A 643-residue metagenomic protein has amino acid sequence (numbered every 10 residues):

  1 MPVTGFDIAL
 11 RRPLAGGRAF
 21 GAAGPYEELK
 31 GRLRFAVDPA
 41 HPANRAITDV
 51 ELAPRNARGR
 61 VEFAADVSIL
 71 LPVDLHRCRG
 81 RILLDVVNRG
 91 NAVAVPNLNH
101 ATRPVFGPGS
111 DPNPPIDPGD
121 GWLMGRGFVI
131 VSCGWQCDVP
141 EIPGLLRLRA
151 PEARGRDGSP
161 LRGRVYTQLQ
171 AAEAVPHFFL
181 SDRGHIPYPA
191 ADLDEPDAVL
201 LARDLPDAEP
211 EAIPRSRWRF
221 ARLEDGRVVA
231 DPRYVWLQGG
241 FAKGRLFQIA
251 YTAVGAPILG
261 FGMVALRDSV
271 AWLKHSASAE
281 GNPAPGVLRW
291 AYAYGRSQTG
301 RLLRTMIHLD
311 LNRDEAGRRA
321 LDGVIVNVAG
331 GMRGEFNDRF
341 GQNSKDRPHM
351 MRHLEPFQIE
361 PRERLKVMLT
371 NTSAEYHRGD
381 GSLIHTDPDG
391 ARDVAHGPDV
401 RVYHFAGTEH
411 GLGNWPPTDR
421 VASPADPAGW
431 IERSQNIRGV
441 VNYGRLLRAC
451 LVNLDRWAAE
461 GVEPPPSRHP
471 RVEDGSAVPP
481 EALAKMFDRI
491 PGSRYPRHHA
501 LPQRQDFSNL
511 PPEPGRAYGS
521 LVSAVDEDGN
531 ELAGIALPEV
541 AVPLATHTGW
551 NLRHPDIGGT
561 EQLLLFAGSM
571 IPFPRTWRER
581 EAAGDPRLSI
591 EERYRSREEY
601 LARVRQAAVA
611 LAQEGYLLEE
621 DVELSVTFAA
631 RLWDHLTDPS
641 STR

Functional and structural regions predicted by a protein language model:
P2-R643: C-terminal His-loop and adjacent cap/lid subdomain of alpha/beta-hydrolase
